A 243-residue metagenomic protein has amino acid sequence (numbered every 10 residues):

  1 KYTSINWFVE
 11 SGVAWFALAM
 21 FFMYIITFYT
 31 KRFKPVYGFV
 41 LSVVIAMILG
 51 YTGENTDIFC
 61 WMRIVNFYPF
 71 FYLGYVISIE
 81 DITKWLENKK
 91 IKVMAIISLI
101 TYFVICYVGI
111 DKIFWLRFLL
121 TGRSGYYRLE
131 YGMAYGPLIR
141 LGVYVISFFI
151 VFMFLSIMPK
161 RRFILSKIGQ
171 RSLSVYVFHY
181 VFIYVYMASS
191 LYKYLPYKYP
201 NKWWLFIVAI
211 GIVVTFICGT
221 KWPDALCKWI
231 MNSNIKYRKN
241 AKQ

Functional and structural regions predicted by a protein language model:
K1-Q243: Alpha-helical transmembrane segments and their immediate juxtamembrane cytosolic regions
